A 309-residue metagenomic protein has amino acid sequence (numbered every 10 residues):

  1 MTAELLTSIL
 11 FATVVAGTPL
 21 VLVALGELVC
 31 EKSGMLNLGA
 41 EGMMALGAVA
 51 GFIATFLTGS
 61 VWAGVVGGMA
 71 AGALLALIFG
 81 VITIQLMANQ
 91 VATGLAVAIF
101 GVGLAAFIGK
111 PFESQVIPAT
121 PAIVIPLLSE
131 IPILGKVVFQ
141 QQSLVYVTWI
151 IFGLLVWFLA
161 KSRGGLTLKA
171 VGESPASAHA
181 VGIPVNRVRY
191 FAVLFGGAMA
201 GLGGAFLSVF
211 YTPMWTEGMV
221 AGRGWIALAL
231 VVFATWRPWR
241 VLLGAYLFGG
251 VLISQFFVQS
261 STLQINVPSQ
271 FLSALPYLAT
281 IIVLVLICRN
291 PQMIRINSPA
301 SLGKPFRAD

Functional and structural regions predicted by a protein language model:
M1-V23, L36, A50, L57-A63: Membrane-interfacial amphipathic/re-entrant helices at transmembrane-helix boundaries
L28-G47, W62, I84-V97, T167 (+2 more regions): Short, non-helical or kinked segments that cap or interrupt transmembrane helices
G59-L104, L252: Alpha-helical transmembrane segments within multi-pass membrane transporters and channels
Q90-A92, P118-A122, Q141-V147, R189 (+4 more regions): Loop-to-transmembrane alpha-helix initiation sites
V102-K161, T262-L272, P299-D309: Transmembrane helix-bundle core of multi-pass membrane transporters and related energy-transducing complexes
V137-W215, P238-W239, L243: Helix-loop-helix "hairpin" substructures at the membrane interface of multi-pass membrane proteins
L155, E173-R187, V258-D309: Cytosolic-side transmembrane-helix boundaries in multi-pass membrane proteins
M214-Y277: Transmembrane alpha-helical segments in multi-pass inner-membrane proteins
